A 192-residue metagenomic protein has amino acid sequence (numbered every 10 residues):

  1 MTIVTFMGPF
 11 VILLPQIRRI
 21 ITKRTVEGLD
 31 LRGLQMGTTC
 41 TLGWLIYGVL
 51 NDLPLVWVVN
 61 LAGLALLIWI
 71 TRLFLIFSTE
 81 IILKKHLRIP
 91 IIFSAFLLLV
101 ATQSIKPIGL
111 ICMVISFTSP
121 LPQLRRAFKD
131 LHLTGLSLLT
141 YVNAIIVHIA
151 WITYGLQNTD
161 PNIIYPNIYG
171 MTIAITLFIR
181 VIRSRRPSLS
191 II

Functional and structural regions predicted by a protein language model:
M1-I192: Alpha-helical membrane-protein topology signature
